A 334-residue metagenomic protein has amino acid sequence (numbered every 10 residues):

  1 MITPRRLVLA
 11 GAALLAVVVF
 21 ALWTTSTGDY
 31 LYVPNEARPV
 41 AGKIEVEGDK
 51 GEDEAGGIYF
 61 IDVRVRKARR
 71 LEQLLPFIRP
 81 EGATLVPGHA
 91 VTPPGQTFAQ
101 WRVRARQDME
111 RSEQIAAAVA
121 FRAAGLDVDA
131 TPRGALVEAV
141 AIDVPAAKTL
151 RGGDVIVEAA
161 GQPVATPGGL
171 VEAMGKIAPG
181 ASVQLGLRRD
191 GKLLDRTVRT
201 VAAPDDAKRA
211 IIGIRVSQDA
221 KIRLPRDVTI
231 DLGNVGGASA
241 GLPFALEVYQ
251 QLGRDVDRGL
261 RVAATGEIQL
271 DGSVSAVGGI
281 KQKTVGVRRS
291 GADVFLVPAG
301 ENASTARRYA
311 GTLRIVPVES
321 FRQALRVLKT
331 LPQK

Functional and structural regions predicted by a protein language model:
R6-T25: Hydrophobic membrane-insertion alpha-helices, especially the h-region of bacterial N-terminal signal peptides
L31-D53, F60-A68, P87-A141, P204-N234 (+1 more regions): PDZ/PDZ-like peptide-tail recognition elements
F121, A146, G153-I156, L185 (+4 more regions): Terminal peptide-recognition signature
A146-G169, A173, T284, R288-V297: Conserved PDZ fold ligand-binding element
G161-Q162, D190, I268, A299-N302 (+1 more regions): Short, ordered loop/turn segments at secondary-structure junctions
E172-V216, R307-P332: PDZ-domain C-terminal substructure recognizer with occasional recognition of PDZ-binding tails
L246, Q251-V256, V262, I268-A299: Glycine- and Gly-Pro-enriched alpha-helical subdomains that act as flexible, kink-prone "lid/hinge" or packing modules
L296-R308: Short, glycine/polar-rich helix-capping loops at beta-to-alpha or helix-loop-helix junctions that flank or form
